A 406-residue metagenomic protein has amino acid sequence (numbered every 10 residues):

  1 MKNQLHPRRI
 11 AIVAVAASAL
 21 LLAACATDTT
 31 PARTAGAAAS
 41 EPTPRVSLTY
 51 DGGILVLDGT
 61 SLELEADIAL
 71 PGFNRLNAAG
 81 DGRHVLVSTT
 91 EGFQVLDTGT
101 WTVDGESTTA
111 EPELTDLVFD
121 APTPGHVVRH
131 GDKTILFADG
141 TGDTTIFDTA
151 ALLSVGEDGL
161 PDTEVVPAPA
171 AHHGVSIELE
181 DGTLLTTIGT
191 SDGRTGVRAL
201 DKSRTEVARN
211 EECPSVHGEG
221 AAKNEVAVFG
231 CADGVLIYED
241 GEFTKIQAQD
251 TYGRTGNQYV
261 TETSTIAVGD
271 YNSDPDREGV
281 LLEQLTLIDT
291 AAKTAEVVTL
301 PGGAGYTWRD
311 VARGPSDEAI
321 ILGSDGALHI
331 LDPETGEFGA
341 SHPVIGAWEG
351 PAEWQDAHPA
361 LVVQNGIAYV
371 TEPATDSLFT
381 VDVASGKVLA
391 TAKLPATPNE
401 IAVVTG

Functional and structural regions predicted by a protein language model:
L21-A24: C-terminal motif of bacterial Sec signal peptides marking the signal peptidase cleavage site
A26-T29: Bacterial signal peptide processing site
P31-A37, L70-H84, E113-D132, E164-D181 (+5 more regions): Repeated scaffold domains used in trafficking and secretory/extracellular systems, primarily beta-propellers
E41-Y50, N77, G82-V95, G125-I146 (+7 more regions): Short beta-strand elements that form the blades of beta-propeller/WD-repeat-like and other beta-sheet-rich scaffold
D58-L62, T98-W101, T149-L152, D201-R204 (+4 more regions): Short loop/turn segments that connect beta-strands within beta-propeller blades
T60-A69, V103-F119, G156-A168, R204-E211 (+4 more regions): A short beta-strand motif characteristic of beta-propeller blades
G189-D310: Acidic, serine/threonine- and glycine-rich low-complexity intrinsically disordered segments that serve as flexible
P373-G406: Blade-level signature of beta-propeller repeat domains, shared across WD40, Kelch, NHL, RCC1 and BNR/Asp-box propellers
